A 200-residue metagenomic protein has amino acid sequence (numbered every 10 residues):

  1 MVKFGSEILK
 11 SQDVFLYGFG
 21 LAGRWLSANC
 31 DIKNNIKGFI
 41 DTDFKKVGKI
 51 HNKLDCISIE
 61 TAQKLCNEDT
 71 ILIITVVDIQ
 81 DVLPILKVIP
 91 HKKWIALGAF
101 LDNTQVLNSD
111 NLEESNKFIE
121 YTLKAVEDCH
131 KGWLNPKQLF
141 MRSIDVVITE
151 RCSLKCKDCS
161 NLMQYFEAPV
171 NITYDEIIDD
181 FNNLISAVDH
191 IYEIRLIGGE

Functional and structural regions predicted by a protein language model:
M1-C129: Hydrophobic, well-ordered beta-alpha structural blocks that scaffold small-molecule cofactor pockets
L123-G199: Conserved alpha-helical substructure of the radical SAM core
